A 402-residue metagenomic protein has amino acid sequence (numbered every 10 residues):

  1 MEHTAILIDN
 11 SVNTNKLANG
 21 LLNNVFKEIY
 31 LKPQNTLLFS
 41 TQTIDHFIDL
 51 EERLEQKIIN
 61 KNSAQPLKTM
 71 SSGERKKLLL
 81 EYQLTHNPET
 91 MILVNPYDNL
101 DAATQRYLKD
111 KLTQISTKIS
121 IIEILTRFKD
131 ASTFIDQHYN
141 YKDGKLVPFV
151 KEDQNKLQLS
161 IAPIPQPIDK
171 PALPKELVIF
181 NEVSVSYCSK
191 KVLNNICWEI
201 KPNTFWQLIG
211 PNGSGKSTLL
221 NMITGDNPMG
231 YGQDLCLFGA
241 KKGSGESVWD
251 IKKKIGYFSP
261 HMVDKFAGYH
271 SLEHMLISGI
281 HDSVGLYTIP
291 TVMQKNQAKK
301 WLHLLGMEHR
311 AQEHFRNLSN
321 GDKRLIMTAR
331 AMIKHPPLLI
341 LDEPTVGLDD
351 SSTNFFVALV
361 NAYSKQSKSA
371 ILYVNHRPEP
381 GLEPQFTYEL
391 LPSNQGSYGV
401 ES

Functional and structural regions predicted by a protein language model:
N19-I58, S63-P66, A267-G285: Q-loop/switch helix immediately C-terminal to the Walker
F47-N62, V292-R310: Conserved ABC ATPase "signature" region
P66-S71, P290, H314-L318: Conserved ABC ATPase signature
L80, T328: Hydrophobic anchor residue at the start of the ABC signature
N95-Y97, D101-A103, H314, E343-T345 (+1 more regions): Walker B catalytic motif
V178-F180, V192-N195: Conserved structural motif at the start of ABC-family nucleotide-binding domains
D234-D250: ABC ATPase NBD Q-loop/coupling interface
